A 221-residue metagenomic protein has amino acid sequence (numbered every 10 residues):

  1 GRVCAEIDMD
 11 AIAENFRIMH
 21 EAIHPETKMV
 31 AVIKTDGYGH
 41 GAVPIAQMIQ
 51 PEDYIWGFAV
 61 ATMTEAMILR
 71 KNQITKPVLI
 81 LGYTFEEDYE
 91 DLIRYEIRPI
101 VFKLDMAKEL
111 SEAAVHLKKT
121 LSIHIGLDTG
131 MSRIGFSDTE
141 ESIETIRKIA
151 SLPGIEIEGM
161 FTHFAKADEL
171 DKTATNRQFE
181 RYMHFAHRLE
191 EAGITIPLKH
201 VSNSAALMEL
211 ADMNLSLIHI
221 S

Functional and structural regions predicted by a protein language model:
G1-R98, E112, E156: A charged N-terminal "starter" segment
T35-E52, E112-A113, T129-S221: Active-site loop/helix belt of alpha/beta enzymes
I100-M106, T139-E144: Glycine-rich anion/phosphate-binding loops
